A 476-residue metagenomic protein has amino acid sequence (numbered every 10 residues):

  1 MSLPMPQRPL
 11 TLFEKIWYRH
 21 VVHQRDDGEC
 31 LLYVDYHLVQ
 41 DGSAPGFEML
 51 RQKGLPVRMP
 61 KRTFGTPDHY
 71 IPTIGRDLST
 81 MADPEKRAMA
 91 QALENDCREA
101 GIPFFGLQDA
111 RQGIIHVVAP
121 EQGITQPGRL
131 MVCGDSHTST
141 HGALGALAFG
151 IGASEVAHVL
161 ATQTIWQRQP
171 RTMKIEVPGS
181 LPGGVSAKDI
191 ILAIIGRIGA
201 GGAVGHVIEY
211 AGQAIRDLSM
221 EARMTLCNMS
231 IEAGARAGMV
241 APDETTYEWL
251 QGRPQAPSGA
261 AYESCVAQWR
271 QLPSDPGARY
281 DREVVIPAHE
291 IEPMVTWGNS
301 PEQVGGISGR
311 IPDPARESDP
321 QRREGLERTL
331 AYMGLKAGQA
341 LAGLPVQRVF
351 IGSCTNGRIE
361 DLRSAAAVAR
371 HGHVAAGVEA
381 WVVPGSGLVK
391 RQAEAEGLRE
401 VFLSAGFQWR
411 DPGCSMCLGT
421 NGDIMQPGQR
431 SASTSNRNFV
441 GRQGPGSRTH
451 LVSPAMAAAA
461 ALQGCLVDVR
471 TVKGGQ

Functional and structural regions predicted by a protein language model:
M1-Q476: Fe-S-dependent hydro-lyases/dehydratases of central metabolism
